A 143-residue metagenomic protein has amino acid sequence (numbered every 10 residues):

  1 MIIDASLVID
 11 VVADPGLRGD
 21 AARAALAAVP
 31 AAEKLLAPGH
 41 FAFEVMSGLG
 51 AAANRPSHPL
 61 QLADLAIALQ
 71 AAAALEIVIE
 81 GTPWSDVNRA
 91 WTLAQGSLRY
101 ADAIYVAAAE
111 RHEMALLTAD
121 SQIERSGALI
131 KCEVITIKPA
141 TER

Functional and structural regions predicted by a protein language model:
M1-H40, N54-A63, S121, T141-R143: Short, well-structured N-terminal submotif of metal-dependent ribonuclease cores
I3, A37, G81, Y100-A103 (+1 more regions): Short beta-strand scaffold positions
L7, F41, D86, I104-Y105 (+1 more regions): Alpha-helix capping/helix-boundary segments
D10-V12, G48, S126-G127: Residues that scaffold the ATP/ADP-binding catalytic core of kinase and kinase-like folds
A31-A32, L75, S97, H112: Structured helix-beta-strand junction loops
G39-A42, L65-Q95: Acidic catalytic patch
S47-N54, R111: Short glycine/serine- and small hydrophobic-enriched flexible loop segments
E80, S85, A108-R143: Acidic, PIN/NYN-like endoribonuclease modules and their adjacent C-terminal/linker elements
